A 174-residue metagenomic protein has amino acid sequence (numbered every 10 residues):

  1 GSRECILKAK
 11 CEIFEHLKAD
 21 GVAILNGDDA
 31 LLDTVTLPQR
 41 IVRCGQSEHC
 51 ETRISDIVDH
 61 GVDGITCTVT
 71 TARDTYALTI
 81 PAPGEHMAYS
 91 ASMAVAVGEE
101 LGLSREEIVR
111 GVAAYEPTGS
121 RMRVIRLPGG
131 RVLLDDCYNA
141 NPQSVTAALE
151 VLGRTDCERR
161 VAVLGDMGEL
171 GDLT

Functional and structural regions predicted by a protein language model:
G1-V132, C157-E158: Acidic, Mg2+-coordinating active-site environments of NTP-dependent enzymes
P117-S120, C137-T174: Active-site beta-alpha connecting loops in nucleotide-dependent enzymes
